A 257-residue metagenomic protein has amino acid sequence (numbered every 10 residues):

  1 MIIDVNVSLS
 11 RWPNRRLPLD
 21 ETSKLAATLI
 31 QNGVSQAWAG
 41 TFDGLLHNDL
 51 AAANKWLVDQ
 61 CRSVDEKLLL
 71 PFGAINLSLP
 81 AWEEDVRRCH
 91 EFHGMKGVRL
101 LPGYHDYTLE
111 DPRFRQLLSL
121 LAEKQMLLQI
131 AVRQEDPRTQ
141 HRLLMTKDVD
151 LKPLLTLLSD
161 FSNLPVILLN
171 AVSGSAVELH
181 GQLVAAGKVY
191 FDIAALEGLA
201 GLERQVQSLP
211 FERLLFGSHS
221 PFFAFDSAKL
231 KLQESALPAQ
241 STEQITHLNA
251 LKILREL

Functional and structural regions predicted by a protein language model:
M1-S8, P13-N14, P18-Q36, F211-R213 (+1 more regions): Mid-to-C-terminal alpha-helical segments outside catalytic/metal-binding sites
I2-V5, W38-G40, F72-A74, R99 (+3 more regions): Active-site neighborhood of phospho(di)ester-bond hydrolases with catalytic His/Asp-centered motifs
N6, L29, L57, C61 (+7 more regions): Conserved, mostly hydrophobic/aromatic
S10-P13, G44-H47, L77-A81, Q134-R138 (+3 more regions): Active-site environment of divalent metal-dependent phosphoester hydrolases
T22-A27, N54-C61, V86-R87, F114 (+4 more regions): Generic structural signal for well-ordered alpha-helices, preferentially at hydrophobic/aromatic core positions
S35, N48-D136: Active-site gating/metal-coordination segments in enzymes
R62-L68, D160-L164, A185-K188, S235-S241: Short helix-capping segments at alpha-helix termini
H93-G97, E110-L215: Catalytic pocket-lining loop regions of alpha/beta-barrel enzymes, especially the amidohydrolase/enolase/GH5 lineages
